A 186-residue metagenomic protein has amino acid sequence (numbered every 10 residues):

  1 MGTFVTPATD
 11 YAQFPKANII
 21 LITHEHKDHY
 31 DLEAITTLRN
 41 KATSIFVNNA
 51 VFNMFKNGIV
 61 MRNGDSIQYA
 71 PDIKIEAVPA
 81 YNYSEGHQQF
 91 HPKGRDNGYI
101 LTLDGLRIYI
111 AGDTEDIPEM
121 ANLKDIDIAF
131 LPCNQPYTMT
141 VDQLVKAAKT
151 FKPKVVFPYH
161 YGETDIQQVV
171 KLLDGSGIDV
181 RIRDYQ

Functional and structural regions predicted by a protein language model:
M1-E25, L32-T37, S84-Q89, T114-N122: Pre-active-site segment of Zn-dependent metallo-hydrolases
G2-T3, A17-H26, F46-N49, Y109-G112 (+3 more regions): Active-site neighborhood of phospho(di)ester-bond hydrolases with catalytic His/Asp-centered motifs
P15-N18, K41, D125, K152: Alpha-helix C-terminal capping/helix-to-coil transition sites in glycosyltransferase folds
D31-R39, I166-L172: Metal-dependent catalytic neighborhoods of phosphoester/phosphodiester hydrolases
I45-M54, R62-G64: Short, polar loop motifs at secondary-structure junctions
N57-I73, K93, V145, K149-Q186: Binuclear metal-ion centers of metallo-dependent hydrolases, dominated by the metallo-beta-lactamase
S66-E76, T102-I108: Beta-strand-turn-beta hairpins that frame and shape the catalytic cleft of phosphate-ester-processing enzymes
S84-K149: Active-site-proximal loop/helix segments of hydrolase catalytic cores
